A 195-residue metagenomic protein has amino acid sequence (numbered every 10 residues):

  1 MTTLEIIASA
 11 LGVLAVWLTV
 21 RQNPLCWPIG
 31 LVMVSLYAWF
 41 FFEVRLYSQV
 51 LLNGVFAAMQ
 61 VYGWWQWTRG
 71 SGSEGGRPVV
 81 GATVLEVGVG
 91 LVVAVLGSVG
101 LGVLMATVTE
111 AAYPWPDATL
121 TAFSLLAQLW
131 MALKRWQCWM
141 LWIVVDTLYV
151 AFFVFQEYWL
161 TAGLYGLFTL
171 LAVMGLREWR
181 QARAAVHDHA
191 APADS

Functional and structural regions predicted by a protein language model:
M1-Q22, C26, W39, W67-G72 (+1 more regions): Polytopic alpha-helical membrane-helix bundles and their juxtamembrane interface segments in multi-pass membrane
L31-F40, V44-R69: Alpha-helical membrane segments and adjacent membrane-interface helices in multi-pass membrane proteins
